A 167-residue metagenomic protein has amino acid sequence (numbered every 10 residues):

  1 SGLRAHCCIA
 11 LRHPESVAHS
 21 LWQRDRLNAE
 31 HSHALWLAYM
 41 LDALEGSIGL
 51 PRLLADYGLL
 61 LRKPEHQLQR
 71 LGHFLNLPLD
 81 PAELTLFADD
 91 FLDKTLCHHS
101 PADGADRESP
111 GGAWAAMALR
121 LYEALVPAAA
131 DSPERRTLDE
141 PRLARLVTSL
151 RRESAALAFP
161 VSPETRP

Functional and structural regions predicted by a protein language model:
S1-P81, C97: PAPS-dependent sulfotransferase catalytic domain
H73-P167: PAPS-dependent sulfotransferases, especially Golgi type II membrane carbohydrate sulfotransferases
